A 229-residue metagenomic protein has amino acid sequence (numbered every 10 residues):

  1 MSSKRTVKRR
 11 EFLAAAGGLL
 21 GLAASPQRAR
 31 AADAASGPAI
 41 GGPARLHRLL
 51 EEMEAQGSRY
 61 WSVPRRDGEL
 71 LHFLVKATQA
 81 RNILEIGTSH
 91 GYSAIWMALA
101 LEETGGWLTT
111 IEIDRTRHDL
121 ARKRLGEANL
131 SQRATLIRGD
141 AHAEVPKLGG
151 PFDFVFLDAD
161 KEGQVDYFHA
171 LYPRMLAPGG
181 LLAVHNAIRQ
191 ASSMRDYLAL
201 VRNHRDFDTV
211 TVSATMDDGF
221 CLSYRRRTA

Functional and structural regions predicted by a protein language model:
S2-F154, K161-A183, A187-A229: A short alpha-helical cap/connector motif
